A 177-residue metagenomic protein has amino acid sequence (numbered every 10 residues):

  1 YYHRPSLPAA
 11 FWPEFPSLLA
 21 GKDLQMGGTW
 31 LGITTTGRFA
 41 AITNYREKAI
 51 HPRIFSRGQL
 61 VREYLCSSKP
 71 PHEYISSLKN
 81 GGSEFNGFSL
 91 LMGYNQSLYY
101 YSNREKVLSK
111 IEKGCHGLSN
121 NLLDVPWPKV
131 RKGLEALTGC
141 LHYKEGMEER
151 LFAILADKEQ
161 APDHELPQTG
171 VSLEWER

Functional and structural regions predicted by a protein language model:
Y1-R177: N-terminal nucleophile
